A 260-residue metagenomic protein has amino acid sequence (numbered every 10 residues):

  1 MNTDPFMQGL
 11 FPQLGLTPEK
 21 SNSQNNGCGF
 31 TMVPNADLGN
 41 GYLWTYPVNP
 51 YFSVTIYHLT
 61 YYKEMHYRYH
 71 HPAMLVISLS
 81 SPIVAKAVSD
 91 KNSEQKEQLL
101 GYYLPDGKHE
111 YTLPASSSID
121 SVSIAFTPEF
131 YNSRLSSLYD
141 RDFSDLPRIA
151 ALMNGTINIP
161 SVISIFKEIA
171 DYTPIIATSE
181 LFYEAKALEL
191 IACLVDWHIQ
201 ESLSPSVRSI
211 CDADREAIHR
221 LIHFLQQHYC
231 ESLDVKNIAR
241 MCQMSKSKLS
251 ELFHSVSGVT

Functional and structural regions predicted by a protein language model:
M1-Q24: Short Lys/Arg-enriched alpha/beta "domain-start" segment
T3, I176-S179, E231: Residue-level recognition of alpha-helical structural elements
C28-F143: N-terminal regulatory/effector-sensing and dimerization cores that precede helix-turn-helix DNA-binding domains
V122-S137, R148-V207: An amphipathic alpha-helical interaction segment
S161, I210-L221, S257: N-terminal positioning helix adjacent to the helix-turn-helix/winged-helix DNA-binding module
L190-I199, R220, F224-H228, S232-T260: Basic/polar phosphate-binding segments, predominantly the helix-turn-helix DNA-binding elements of transcriptional
S202, S209-I210, Q226-Q227: Long, well-ordered mid-to-C-terminal structural blocks that present hydrophobic/aromatic surfaces
P205-E216, N237-M241: A short glycine-/small-residue-rich loop at the edge of a beta-strand within enzyme catalytic domains
